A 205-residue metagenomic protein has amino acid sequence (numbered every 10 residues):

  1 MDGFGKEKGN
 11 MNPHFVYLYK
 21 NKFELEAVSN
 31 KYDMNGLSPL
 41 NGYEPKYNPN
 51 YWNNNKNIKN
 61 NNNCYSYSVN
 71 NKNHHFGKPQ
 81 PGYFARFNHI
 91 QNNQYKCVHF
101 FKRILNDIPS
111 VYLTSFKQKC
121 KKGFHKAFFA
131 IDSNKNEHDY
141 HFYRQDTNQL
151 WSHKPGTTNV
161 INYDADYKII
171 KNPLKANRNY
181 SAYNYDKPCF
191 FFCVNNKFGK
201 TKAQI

Functional and structural regions predicted by a protein language model:
F4, N12-H14, F23, N35 (+4 more regions): Intrinsic disorder/low-complexity detector
F4-Y17, E24-S110: Cysteine-nucleophile protease catalytic domains, especially the papain-like/related folds used in DUB/UBL proteases
G5, E24, G77, N88 (+7 more regions): Compositionally biased, low-structure terminal segments
N62, G123-H125, D186: Sequence-level motif detector for i,i+2 pairs with an aromatic at +2
H89-T158: ...with weaker cross-activation on analogous glycine-rich loops/strands in unrelated enzymes
Q149-I205: Active-site or metal-binding loop neighborhoods of secreted/extracellular toxin and effector enzymes
